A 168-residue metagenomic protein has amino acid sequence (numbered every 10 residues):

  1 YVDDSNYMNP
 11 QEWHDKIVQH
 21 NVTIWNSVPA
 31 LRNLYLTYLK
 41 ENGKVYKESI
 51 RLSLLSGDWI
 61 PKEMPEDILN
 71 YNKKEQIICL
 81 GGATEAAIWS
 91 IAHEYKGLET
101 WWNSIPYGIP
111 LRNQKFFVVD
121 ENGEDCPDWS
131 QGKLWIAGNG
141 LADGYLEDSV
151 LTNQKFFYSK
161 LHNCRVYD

Functional and structural regions predicted by a protein language model:
Y1-T23: Conserved AMP-binding/adenylation subdomain of ANL enzymes
D3, N26, Y35-L36, M64 (+2 more regions): Activation segment
S5, T84, G138: Conserved AMP-binding
N9, L39-K44, E147-D148: Short, solvent-exposed helix-helix connector turns and helix-capping sites enriched in acidic/polar residues
I24-N26, L36-P106, P110-K115, N122: Gly/Ser/Thr-rich phosphate-binding loop
W25, Q76-C79, E94-D168: AMP-dependent adenylate-forming
A30-R32, I60, L141: Alpha-helix capping/helix-boundary segments
